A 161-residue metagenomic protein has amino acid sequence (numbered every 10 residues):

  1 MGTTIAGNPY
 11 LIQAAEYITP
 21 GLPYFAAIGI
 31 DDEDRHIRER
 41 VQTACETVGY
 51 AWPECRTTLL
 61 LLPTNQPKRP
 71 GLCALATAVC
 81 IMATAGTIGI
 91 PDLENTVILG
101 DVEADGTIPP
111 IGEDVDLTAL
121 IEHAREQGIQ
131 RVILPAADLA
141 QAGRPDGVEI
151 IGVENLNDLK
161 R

Functional and structural regions predicted by a protein language model:
M1-R161: Peripheral, non-AAA+ core regions of ATP-driven protein-machinery
